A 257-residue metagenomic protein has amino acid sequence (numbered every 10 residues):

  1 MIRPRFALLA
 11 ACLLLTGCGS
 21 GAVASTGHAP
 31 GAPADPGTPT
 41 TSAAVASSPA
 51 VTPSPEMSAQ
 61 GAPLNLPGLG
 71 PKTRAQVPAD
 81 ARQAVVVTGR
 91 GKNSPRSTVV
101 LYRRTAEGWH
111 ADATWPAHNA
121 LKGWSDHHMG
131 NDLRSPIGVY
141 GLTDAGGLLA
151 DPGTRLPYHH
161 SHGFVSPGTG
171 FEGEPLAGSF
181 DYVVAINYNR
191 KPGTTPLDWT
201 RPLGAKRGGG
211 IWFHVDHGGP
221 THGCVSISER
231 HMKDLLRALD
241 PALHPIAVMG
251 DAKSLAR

Functional and structural regions predicted by a protein language model:
M1-A11: N-terminal export and membrane-targeting signals
T16-G17: C-terminal motif of bacterial Sec signal peptides marking the signal peptidase cleavage site
G21-H214, R237, A252-R257: Cell wall/extracellular polymer interaction/catalysis modules
I211-W212, G218-R257: Extracellularly exposed regions in secreted/surface proteins, prominently low-complexity, repeat-rich
